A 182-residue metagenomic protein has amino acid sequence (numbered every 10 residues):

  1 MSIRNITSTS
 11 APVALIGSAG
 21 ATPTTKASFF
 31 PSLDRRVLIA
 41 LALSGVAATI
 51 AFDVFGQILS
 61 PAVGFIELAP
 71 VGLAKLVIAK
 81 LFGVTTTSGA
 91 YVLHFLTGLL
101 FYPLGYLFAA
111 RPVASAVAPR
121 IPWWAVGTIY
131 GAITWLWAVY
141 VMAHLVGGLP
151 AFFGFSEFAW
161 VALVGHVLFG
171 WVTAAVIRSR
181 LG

Functional and structural regions predicted by a protein language model:
S2-G182: Juxtamembrane/disordered regions of integral membrane proteins
